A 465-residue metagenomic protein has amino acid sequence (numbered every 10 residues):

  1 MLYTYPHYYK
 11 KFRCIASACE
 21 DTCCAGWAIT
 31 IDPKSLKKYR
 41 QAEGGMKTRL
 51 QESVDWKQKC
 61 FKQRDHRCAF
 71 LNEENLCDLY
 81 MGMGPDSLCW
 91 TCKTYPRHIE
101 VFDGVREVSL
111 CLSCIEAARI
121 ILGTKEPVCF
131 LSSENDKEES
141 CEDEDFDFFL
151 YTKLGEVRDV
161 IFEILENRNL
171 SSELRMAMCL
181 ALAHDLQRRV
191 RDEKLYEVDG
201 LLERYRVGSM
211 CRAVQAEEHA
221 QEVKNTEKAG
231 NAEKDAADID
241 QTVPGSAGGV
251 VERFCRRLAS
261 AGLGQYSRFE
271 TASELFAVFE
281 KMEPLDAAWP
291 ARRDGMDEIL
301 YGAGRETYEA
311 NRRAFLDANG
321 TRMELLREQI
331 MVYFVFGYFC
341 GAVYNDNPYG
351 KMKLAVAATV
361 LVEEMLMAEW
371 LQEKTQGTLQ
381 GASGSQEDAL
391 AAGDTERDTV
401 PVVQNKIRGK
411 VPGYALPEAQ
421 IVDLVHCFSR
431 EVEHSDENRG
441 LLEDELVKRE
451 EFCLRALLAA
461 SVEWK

Functional and structural regions predicted by a protein language model:
M1-M46: General N-terminal leader/first-domain-start detector
F12-I29, D65-H98, L112-E116: Local cysteine-cluster metal-coordination motifs and their immediate loop/turn environment, predominantly Fe-S cluster
W27, D32-H66, L71-E74: Membrane helical hairpin/interfacial module
W27, I31, E43, P96-I99 (+3 more regions): A generic secondary-structure signal for well-formed alpha-helical elements
M83-M178: Internal, well-ordered alpha/beta segment that forms a basic, Gly-enriched binding/recognition surface
L170-E222, E233-G377, G409-K465: Hydrophobic, aromatic-lined core segments that form the binding pocket/scaffold for planar heteroaromatic ligands
N225, D238-D240, D388, D394 (+1 more regions): Intrinsic-disorder-associated, low-complexity terminal segments enriched in Asp/Asn/His/Tyr and depleted of Lys/Arg
G230, G377, G381-G384, G393 (+1 more regions): Residue-identity detector for glycine
